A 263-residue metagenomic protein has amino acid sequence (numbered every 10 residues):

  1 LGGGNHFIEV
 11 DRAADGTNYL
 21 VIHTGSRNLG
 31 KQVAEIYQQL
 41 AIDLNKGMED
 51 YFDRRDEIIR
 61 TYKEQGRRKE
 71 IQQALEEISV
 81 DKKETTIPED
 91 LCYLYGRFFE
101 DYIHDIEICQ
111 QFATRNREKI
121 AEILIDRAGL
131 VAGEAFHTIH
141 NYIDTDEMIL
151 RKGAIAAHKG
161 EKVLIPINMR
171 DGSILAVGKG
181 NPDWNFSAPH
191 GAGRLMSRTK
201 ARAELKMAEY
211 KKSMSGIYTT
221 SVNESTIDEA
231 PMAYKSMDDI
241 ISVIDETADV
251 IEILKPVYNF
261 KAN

Functional and structural regions predicted by a protein language model:
L1-N263: Domain-length cofactor-binding catalytic modules of enzymes
